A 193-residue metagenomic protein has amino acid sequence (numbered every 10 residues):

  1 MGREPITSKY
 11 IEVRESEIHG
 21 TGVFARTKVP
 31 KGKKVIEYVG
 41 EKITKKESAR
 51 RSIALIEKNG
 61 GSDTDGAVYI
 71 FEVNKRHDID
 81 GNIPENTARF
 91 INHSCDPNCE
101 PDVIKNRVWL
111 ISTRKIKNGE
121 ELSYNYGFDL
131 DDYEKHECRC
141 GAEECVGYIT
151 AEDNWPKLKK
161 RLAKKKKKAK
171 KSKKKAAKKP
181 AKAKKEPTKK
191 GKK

Functional and structural regions predicted by a protein language model:
G2-P101, L158, K164, K182: Catalytic cores of histone-lysine modification enzymes
S94-K185, K189-K193: C-terminal SET catalytic tail plus cysteine-rich post-SET Zn-binding segment of SAM-dependent SET-domain
